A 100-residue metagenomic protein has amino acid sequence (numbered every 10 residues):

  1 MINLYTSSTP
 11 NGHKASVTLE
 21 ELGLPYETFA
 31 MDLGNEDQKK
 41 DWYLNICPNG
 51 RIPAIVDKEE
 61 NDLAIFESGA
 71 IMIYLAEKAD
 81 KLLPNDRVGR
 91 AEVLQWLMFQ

Functional and structural regions predicted by a protein language model:
M1-Q100: GST-like domain detector, emphasizing the conserved glutathione-binding G-site in the N-terminal thioredoxin-like
